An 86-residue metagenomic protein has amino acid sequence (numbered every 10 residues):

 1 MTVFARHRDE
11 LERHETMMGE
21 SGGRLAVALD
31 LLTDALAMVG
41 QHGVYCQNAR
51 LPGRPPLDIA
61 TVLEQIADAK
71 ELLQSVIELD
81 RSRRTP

Functional and structural regions predicted by a protein language model:
T2-P86: Long, low-complexity or tandemly repetitive, helically biased scaffold regions used for multimeric assembly/adhesion
